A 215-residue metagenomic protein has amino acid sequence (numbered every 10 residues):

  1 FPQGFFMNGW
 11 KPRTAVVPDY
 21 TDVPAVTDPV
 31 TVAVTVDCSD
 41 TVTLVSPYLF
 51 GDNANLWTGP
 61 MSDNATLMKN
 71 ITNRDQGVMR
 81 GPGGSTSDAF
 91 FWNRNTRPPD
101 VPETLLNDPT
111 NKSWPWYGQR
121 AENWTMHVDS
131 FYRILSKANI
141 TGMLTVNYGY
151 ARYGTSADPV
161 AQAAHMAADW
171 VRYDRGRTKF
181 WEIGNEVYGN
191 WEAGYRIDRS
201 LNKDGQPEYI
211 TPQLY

Functional and structural regions predicted by a protein language model:
F1-N190, G194-Y215: Non-catalytic accessory regions flanking glycosidase/transglycosidase catalytic cores in CAZymes
